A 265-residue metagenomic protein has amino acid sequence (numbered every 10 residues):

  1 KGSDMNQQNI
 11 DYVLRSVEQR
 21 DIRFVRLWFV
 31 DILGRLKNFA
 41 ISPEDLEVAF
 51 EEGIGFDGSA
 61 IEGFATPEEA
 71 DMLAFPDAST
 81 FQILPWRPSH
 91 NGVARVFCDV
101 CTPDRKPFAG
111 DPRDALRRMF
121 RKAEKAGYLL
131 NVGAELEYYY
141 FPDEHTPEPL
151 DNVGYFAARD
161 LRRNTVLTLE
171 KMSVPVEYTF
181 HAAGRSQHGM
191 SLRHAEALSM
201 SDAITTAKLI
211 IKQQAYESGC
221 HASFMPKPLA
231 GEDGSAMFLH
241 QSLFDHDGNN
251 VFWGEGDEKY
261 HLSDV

Functional and structural regions predicted by a protein language model:
M5-V265: Glycine-rich, acidic/polar active-site loops that bind/position phosphate-bearing ligands
